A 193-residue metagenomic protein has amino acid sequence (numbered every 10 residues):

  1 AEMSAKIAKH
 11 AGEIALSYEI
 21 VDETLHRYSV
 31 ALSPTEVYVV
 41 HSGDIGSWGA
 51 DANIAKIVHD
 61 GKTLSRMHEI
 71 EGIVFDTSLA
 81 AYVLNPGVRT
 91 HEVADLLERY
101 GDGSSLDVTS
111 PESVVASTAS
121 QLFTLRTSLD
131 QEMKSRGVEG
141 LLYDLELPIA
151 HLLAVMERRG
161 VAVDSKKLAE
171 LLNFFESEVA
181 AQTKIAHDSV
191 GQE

Functional and structural regions predicted by a protein language model:
A1-R99, G160, E176: Conserved RNase H-like, two-metal-ion catalytic cores of nucleic-acid enzymes
I57, S104-S105: Short secondary-structure junctions
E69-I70, L96, L106-E193: Mixed-charge, glycine-rich, non-catalytic linkers/tails in nucleic-acid processing enzymes
A80, L84, Y100-G103, T183 (+1 more regions): Short, surface-exposed, polar/charged, turn-prone segments marking secondary-structure boundaries
